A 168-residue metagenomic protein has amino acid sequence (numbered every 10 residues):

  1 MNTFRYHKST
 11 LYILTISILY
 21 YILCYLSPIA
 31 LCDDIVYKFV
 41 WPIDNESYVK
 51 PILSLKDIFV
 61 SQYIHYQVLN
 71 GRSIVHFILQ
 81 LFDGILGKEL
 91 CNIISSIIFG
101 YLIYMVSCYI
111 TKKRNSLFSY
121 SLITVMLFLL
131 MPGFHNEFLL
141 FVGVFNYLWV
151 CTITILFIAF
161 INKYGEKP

Functional and structural regions predicted by a protein language model:
M1-Y21: Start-transfer (signal-anchor) and selected internal transmembrane alpha helices of multi-pass inner/ER membrane
L14-I22, G100-Y104, S121-L129: Hydrophobic core of alpha-helical transmembrane segments in multi-pass integral membrane proteins
Y20-Q67, L79-Q80: Extracytoplasmic loop-helix module adjacent to an early transmembrane segment
I64-L86, I93: Short hydrophobic/aromatic helix or loop-helix immediately within or flanking a transmembrane segment in polytopic
R72, S119-N162: Membrane-interface micro-motifs in multi-pass membrane enzymes
G87-F99, V144-T152: Individual alpha-helical transmembrane segments in multi-pass integral membrane proteins
I93-F118, L156: Transmembrane-helix motifs of polytopic, lipid-linked glycan transferases
K163-P168: Short hydrophobic alpha-helices at membrane interfaces in multi-pass membrane enzymes
